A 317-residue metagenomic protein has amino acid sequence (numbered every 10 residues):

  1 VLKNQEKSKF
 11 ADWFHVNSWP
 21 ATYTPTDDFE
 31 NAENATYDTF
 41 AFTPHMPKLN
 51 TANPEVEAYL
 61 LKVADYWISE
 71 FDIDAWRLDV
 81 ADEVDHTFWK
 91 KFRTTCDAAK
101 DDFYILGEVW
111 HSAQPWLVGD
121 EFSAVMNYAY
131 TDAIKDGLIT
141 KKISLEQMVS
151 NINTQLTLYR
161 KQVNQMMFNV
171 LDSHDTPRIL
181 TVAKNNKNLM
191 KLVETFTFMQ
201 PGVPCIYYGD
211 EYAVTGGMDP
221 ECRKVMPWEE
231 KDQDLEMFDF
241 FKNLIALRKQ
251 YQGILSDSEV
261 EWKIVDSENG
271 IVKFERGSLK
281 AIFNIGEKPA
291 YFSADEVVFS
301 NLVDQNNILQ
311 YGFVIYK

Functional and structural regions predicted by a protein language model:
V1-D65, S69-E70, F92, A98: Substrate-binding/active-site clefts of carbohydrate-active enzymes
L2-K3, V63-D65, S69, D79-Q162 (+3 more regions): Active-site-proximal helices and loops of the catalytic beta/alpha 8
V16, E70-D72, K161, M199-Q200: Alpha-helix termination/capping residues and helix-transition junctions
F42-E57, D74-E83, D136-I143, T176-N185 (+1 more regions): The substrate-binding groove and active-site-proximal loops of carbohydrate-active enzymes, especially glycoside
I73, F122-S123, G202-V203: A structural motif
D74-R77, D102-L106, M166-N169, P204-C205: Structural preference for beta-strand elements that scaffold enzyme active sites
K161-N185: Active-site clefts of carbohydrate-active enzymes
K187-M190, P201, I206, D210-K317: Carbohydrate-interacting/catalytic domains
